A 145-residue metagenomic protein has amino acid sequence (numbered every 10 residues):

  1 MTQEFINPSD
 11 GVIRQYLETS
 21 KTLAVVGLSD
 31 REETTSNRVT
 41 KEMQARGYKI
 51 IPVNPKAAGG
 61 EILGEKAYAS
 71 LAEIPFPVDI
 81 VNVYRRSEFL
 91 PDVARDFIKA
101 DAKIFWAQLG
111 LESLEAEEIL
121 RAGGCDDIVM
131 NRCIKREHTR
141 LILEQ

Functional and structural regions predicted by a protein language model:
M1-T19: Short N-terminal or domain-adjacent regulatory/targeting segments
Q3-S9, G60-F76, N82-P91: Glycine-rich, highly charged phosphate/nucleotide-binding loops
A24-V26: Conserved beta-strand elements of the Class I
R31-T34, T40-E61: NAD(P)-binding Rossmann-fold cofactor-contacting core
R46-Y48, A100-I104, G123-D127: A short helix->loop->beta-strand "cap" motif at the edges of active sites that frequently abuts
P75-F76, S113-I142: Short acidic, glycine/proline-enriched helix-loop-strand junctions
D79-I80, I104: Structural motif
F97-L120: ADP-ribose/adenylate-binding Rossmann-like module
